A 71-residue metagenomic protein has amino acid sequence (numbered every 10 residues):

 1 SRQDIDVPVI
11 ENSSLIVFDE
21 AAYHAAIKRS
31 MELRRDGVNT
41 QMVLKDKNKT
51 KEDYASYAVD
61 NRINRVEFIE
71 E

Functional and structural regions predicted by a protein language model:
S1-E71: TRNA-recognition modules of translation machinery and tRNA-sensing kinases, especially anticodon-binding
